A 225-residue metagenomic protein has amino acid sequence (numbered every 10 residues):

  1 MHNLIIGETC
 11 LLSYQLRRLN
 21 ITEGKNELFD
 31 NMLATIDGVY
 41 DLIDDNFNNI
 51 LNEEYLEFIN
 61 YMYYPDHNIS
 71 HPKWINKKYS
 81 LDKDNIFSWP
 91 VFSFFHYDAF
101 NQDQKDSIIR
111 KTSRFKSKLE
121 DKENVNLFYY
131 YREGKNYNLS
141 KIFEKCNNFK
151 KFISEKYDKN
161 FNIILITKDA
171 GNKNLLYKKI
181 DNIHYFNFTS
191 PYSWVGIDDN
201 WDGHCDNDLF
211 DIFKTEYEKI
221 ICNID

Functional and structural regions predicted by a protein language model:
M1-D225: Extracellular glycan-modifying ectodomains
